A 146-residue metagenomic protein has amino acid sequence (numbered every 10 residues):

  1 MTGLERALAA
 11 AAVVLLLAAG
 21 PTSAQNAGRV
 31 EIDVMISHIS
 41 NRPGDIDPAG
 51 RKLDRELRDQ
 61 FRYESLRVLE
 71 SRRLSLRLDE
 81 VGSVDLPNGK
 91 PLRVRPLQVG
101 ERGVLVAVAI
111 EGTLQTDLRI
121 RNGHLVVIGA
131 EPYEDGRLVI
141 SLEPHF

Functional and structural regions predicted by a protein language model:
M1-A10: Bacterial N-terminal signal peptides that target proteins for export
M1-T2, L16, G103: Extended interaction regions within the primary functional domain
A9-A18: Bacterial N-terminal signal peptides
A18-N26: Bacterial Sec-dependent signal peptides at the C-terminal "C-region" and cleavage site
Q25-F146: Outer membrane pore-forming secretion/assembly proteins and partners of Gram-negative envelopes
